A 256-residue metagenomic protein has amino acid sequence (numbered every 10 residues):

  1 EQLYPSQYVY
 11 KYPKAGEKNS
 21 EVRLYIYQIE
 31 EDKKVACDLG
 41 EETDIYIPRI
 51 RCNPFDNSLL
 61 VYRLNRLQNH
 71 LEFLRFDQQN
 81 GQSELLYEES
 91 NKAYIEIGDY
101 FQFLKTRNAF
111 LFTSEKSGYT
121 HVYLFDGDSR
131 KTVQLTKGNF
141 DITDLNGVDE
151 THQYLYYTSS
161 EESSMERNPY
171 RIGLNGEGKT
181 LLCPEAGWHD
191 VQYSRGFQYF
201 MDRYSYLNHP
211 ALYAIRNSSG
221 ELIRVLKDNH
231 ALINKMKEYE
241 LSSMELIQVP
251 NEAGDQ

Functional and structural regions predicted by a protein language model:
E1-A36, S219-N234: Predominantly five- to eight-bladed beta-propeller fold
V9-R23, D38-L64, H70-R75, L85-T113 (+5 more regions): Conserved beta-propeller blade repeats
E21-R23, Q68-R75, G118-Y123, S164-Y170 (+1 more regions): Structural motif
Q28-D32, D77-G81, D126-R130, G173-E177 (+1 more regions): Short loop/turn segments that connect beta-strands within beta-propeller blades
V35-D38, S83-E88, T132-K137, T180-P184 (+1 more regions): Beta-propeller fold detector
L67, K116, S163-S164, G176 (+2 more regions): Short flexible coil/turn linkers enriched for glycine and charged/polar residues that connect secondary-structure
H70-E72, Y199-L226: Structured, non-catalytic alpha/beta "coupling" segments that mediate domain-domain communication and provide generic
K227-Q256: N-terminal cap/lid segment of alpha/beta-hydrolase-fold proteins
